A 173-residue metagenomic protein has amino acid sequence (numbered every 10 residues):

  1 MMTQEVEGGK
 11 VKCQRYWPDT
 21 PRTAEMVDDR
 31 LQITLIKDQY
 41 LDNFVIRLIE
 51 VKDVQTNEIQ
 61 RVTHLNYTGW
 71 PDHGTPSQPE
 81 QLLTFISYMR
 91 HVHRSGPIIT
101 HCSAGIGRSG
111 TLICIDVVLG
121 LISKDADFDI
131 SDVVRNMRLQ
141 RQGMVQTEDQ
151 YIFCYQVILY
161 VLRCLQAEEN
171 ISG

Functional and structural regions predicted by a protein language model:
M1-G173: Cys-based phosphatases of the PTP/DUSP/CDC25 superfamily and their flanking regulatory architecture
